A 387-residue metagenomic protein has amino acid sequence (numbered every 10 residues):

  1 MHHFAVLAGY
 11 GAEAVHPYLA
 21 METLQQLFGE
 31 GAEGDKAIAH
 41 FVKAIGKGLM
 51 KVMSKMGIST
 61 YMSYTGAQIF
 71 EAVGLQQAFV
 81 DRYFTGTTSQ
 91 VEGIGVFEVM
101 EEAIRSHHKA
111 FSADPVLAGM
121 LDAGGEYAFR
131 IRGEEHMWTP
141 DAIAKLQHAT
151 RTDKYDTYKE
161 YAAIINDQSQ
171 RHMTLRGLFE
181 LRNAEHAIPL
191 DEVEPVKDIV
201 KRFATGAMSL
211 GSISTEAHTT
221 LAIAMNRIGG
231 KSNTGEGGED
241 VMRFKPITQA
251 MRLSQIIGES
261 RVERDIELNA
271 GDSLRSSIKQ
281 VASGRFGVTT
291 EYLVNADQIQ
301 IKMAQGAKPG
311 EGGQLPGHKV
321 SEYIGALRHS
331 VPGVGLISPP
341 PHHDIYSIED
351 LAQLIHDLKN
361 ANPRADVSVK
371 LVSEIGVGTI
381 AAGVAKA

Functional and structural regions predicted by a protein language model:
M1, K359-V372: Short beta-strand/loop segments at the ligand-binding rim of alpha/beta enzyme cores
M1-Y10, I375-A387: Catalytic cores of alpha/beta
H3-F4, A8, E13-M21, G29-G287 (+3 more regions): Flexible, glycine-rich loop/tail regions that form catalytic "lids" or insertion modules at the edges of active sites
L49, E185-V196, L221, P316-S330 (+2 more regions): Structured alpha-helical segments in the cores of large, soluble enzyme domains
V52, M56, I228-G229, L354-A365: A structural motif corresponding to the C-terminal end of an alpha-helix and its immediate exit/capping segment
I199-T205, P309, L327-H342, L358-R364: Gly-rich Lys/Arg/Thr-decorated short loops/hinges at beta-loop-alpha junctions or inter-strand turns that position
A207-G211, D366-G376: Conserved short loop/turn motifs at secondary-structure junctions
P340-S347, S368-V372: Catalytic beta/alpha-barrel core
